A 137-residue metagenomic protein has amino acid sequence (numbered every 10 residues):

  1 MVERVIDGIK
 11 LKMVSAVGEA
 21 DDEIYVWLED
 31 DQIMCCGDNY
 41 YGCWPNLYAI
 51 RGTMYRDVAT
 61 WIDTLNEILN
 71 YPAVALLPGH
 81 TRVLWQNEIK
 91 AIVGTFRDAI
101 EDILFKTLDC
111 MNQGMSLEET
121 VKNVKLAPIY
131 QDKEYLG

Functional and structural regions predicted by a protein language model:
E3, G8, G42, I129 (+1 more regions): Extended interaction regions within the primary functional domain
E3, K10, V14-D109, Q113: Metallo-beta-lactamase
N112-G137: C-terminal regulatory/interaction regions
